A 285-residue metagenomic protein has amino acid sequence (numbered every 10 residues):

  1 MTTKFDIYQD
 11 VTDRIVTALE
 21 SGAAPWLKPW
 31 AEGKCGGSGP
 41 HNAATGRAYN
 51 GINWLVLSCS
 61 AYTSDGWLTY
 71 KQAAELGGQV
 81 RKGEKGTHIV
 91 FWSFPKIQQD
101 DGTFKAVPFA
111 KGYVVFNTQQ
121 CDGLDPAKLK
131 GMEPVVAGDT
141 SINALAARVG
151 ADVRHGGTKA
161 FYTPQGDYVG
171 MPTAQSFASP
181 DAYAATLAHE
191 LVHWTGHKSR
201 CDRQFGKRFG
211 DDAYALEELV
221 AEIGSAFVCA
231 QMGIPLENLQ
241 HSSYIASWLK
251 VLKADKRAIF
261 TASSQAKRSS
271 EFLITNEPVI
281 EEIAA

Functional and structural regions predicted by a protein language model:
M1-A285: N-terminal accessory/interface modules of nucleic-acid-binding and processing proteins
